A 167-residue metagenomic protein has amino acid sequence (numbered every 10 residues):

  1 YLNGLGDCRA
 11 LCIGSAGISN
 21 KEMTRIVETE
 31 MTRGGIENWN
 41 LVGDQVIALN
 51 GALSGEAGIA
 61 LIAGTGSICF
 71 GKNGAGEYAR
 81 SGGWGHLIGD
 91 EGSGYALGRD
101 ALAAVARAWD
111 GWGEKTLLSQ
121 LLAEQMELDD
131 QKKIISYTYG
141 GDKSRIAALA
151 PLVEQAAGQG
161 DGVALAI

Functional and structural regions predicted by a protein language model:
L2-L41, A52-L53, Y139: Short beta-strand-loop/turn "lid" adjacent to the catalytic site in phosphate-handling enzymes
C8-C12, G58-I62, C69: Short glycine-aspartate micro-motif
C12-I18, A63-G66, I167: Glycine-rich beta-strand-to-loop/alpha-helix junction loops that act as flexible
G17, K21-R25, E91, Y95 (+7 more regions): Electropositive phosphate-/nucleotide-binding environments in soluble metabolic enzymes
R25-V27, T65-R80, S144-A150: Acidic-glycine-rich active-site phosphate/pyrophosphate-binding loop
E37-L61, E77: Conserved phosphate-binding catalytic cores of ATP/NTP-utilizing and phosphoryl-transfer enzymes
E77-L128: Glycine-rich phosphate-binding loop plus the immediately following alpha-helix
A123-I167: Adenine-nucleotide phosphate-binding core of ATP-dependent small-molecule kinases
